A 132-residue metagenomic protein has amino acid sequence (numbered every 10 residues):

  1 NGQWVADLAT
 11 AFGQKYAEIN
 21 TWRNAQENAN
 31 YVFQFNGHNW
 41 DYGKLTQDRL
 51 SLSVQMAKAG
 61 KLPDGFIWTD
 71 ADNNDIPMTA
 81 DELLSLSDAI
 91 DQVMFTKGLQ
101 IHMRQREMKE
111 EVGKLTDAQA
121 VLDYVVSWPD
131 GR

Functional and structural regions predicted by a protein language model:
N1-R132: A preference for well-ordered globular domain cores that mediate specific macromolecular interactions or catalysis
